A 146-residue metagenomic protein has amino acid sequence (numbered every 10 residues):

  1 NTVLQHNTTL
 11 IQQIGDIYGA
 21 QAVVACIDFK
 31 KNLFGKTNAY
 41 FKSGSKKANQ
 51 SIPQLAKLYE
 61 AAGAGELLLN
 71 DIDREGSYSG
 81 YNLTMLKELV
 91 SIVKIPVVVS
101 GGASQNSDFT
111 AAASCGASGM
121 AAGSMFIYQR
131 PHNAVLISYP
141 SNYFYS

Functional and structural regions predicted by a protein language model:
N1-L69, D73-R74: Conserved anion-binding
N1-V3, N70, E75-Y78, V98-G102 (+1 more regions): Glycine- and other small-residue-rich loops at beta-strand/loop junctions that grip anionic moieties
Q5-H6, E75, Q105, Y128: Glycine-rich nucleotide phosphate-binding loop and flanking beta-alpha elements of Rossmann-like dinucleotide-binding
N7-I14, T84-A122: Catalytic cores of alpha/beta
I11-I17, F109-S146: C-terminal helical cap(s) of enzyme catalytic domains, especially alpha/beta-barrels
Q21-N32, P96-A103, M125-P131, Y145-S146: Short, basic, helix/turn surface patches
G35-A39, Y78-G80, F109-A111, H132-N133: Short, well-ordered secondary-structure micro-motifs
A48-P53, S79-E88: Charged helix-capping and loop-helix junction motifs
